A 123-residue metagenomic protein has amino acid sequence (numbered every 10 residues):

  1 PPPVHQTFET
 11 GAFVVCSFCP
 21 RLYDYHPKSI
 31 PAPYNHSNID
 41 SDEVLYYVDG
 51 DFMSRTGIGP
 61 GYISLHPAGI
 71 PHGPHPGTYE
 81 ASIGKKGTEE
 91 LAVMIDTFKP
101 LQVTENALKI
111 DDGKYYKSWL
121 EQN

Functional and structural regions predicted by a protein language model:
P1-A32, N106-Q122: Anionic coordination/interaction segments
E9-R21, S29-I63, P67-P71: Glycine- and acidic-residue-biased ligand/ion/polar-headgroup-sensing regions
R55-N123: TerminUS-proximal long segments
